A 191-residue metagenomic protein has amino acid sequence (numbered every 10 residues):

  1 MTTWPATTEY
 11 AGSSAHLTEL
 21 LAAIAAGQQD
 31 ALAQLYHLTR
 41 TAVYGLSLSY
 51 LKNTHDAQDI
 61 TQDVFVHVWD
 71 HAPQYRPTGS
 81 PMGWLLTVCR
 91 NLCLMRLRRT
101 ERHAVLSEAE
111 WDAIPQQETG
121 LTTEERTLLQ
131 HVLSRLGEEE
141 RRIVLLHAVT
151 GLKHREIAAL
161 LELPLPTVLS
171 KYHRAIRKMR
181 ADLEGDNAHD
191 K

Functional and structural regions predicted by a protein language model:
M1-G12, A23, A109, T122 (+4 more regions): C-terminal edge and immediately downstream basic/flexible tail or linker adjoining helix-turn-helix-like DNA-binding
T2-A11, A25-Q34, Y44-D63, E156 (+1 more regions): Short, charged helix-capping/linker segments at alpha-helix termini
H16, H37-R40, Y44, T54-H71 (+1 more regions): Conserved RNAP core-binding helix
H37-T41, S49-K52, R135, L145-L152: Short helix-capping/turn signature of helix-turn-helix
G45, D59-V66, G79-N91, S170: Structural recognition of an alpha-helix C-terminal capping motif at a helix-to-coil junction
D70-P77, L86-S107: Arg/Lys-rich amphipathic alpha helix in sigma70-family domain 2
R90, L94, E140, V149 (+2 more regions): DNA-recognition helix of helix-turn-helix
R96-G120, E124, D190: Short, basic/polar amphipathic helix motif occurring as a linker/hinge flanking DNA-binding modules in transcription
